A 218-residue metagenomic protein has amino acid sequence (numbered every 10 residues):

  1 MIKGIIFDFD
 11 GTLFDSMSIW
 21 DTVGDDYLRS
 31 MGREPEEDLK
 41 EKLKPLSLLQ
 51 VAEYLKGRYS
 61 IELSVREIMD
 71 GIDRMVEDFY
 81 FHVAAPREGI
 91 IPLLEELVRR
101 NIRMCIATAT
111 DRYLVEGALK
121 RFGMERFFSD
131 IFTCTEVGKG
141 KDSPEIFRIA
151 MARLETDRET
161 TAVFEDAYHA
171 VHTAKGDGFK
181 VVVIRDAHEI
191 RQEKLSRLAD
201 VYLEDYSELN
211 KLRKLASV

Functional and structural regions predicted by a protein language model:
M1-E41: Active-site neighborhood of HAD-like aspartate-dependent phosphohydrolases
M1-K3, E95-V98, D111-R112, E116-V218: Asp-based, Mg2+/Mn2+-dependent phosphohydrolase catalytic module
D21, D25, L48-E53, V65 (+3 more regions): An amphipathic alpha-helix signature
Y27-L28, S47-I61, A118, A150-M151: Helix-loop "lid/cap" segments that line or gate small-molecule binding pockets
S30-E34, Y59-E62, R100, G123-F127 (+1 more regions): Short helix-capping segments at alpha-helix termini
E34, R103, K180: Residue-level detector of anion-binding/catalytic polar loops
E34, Y54-P92: Metal-dependent phosphoesterase signature
D78-I106, R112, E116, R158: Short, acidic loop-to-helix structural element flanking the phosphoryl-transfer center in phosphate-processing enzymes
